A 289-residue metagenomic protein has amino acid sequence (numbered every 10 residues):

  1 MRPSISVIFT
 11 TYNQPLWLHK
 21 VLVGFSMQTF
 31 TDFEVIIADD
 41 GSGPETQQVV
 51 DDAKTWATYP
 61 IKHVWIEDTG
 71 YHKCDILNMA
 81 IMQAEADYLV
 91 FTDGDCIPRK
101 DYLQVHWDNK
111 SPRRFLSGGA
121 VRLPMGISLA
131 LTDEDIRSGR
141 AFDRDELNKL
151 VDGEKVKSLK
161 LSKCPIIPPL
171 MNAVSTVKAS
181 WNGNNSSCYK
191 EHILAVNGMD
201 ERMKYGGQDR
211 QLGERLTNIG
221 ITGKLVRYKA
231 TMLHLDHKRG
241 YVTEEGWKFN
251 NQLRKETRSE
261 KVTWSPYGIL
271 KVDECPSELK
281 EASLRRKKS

Functional and structural regions predicted by a protein language model:
M1-M27: N-proximal low-complexity "stem/linker" segments adjacent to membrane-targeting elements
P3-S6, E34, Q211: Cell-envelope/extracellular polymer assembly enzymes that use nucleotide-activated donors
G24, D39-V50, C96: A conserved acidic beta->alpha catalytic loop
D32-S42, K62-I66: Short beta-strand/loop segment that forms part of the nucleotide-sugar
E67-A84, D101: Glycine-rich, basic loop-to-helix element that forms the pyrophosphate-binding segment of sugar-nucleotide handling
L89: Short aromatic/hydrophobic "clamp" motif used to bind/position activated sugar donors
D101-V151: Conserved donor NDP-sugar-binding/catalytic core segment of glycosyltransferases
N184, Y205-L212: Acidic donor-binding loop at a coil-to-helix junction in glycosyltransferase catalytic cores that engages
